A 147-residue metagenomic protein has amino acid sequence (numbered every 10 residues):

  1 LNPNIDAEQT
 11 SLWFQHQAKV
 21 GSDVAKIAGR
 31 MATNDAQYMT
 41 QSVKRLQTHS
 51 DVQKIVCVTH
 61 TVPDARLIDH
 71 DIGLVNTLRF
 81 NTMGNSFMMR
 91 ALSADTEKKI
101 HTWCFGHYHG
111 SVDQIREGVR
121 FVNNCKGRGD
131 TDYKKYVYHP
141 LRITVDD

Functional and structural regions predicted by a protein language model:
L1-C57, T61-R79: Active-site-proximal loop/helix segment associated with metal-binding centers of metalloenzymes
V56, T102-W103: Hydrophobic "anchor" residues on beta-strands that sit immediately upstream of conserved functional sites
H60, G106-H107: Active-site glycine-centered loops adjacent to acidic/histidine catalytic or metal-binding residues that shape
V75, G84-T102, H109-D147: Binuclear metal-dependent phosphoesterase catalytic core
